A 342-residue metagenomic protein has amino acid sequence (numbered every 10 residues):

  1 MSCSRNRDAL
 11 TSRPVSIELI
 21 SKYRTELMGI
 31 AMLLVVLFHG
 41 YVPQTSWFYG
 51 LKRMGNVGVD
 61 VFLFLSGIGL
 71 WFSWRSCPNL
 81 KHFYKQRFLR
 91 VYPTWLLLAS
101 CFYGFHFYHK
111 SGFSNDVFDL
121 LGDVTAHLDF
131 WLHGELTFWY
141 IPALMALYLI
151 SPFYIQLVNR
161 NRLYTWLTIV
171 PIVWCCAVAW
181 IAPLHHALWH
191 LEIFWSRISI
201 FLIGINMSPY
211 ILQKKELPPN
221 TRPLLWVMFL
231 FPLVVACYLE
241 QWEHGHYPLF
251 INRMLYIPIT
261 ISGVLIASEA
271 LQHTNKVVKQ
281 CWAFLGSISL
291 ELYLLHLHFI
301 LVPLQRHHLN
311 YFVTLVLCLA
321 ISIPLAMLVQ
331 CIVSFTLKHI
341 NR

Functional and structural regions predicted by a protein language model:
M1-C176, P219-V227, K276-V278, A283-E291 (+1 more regions): Membrane-cytosol interface segments of multi-pass membrane proteins, especially ER/Golgi lipid-handling enzymes
S12-S16, W189-L202, P209-E291, H298-C318: Alpha-helical transmembrane segments and terminal signal-anchor/GPI-anchor hydrophobic tails, characterized by long
Y23, N56-D60, H133-M145, H190-I205 (+1 more regions): Membrane-interface micro-motifs in multi-pass membrane enzymes
L37-T45, V173-A187, P232-G245, H298-I300: C-terminal ends of transmembrane alpha-helices and the immediately adjacent extracellular/lumenal or cytosolic loop
S66-S76, N206, G263-E269: Canonical alpha-helical transmembrane segments
M145, H296-L297: Transmembrane helices and adjacent periplasmic/lumenal helix-loop junctions of polyprenol-phosphate-dependent
L163-Y210: Loop-centered beta-sheet repeat module
